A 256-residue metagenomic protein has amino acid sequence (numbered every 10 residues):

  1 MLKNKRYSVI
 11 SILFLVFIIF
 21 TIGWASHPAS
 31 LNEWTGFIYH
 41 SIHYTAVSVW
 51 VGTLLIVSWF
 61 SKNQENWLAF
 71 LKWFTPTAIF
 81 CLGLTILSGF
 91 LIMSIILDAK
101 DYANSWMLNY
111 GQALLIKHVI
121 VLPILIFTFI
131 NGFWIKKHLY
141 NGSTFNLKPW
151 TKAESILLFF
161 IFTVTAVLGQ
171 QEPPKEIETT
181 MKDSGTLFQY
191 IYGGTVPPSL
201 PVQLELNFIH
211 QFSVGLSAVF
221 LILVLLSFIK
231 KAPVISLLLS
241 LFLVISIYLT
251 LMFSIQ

Functional and structural regions predicted by a protein language model:
M1-Q256: Polytopic transmembrane helical bundles with strong interfacial aromatic enrichment
